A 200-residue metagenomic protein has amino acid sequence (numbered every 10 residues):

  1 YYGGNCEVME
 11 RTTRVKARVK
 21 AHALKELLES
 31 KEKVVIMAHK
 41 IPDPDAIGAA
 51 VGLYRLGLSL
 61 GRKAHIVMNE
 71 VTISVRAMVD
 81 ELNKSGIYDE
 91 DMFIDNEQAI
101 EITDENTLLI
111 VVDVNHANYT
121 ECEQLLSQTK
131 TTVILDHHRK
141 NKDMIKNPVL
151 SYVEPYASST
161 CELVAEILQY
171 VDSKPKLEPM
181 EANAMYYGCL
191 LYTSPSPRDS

Functional and structural regions predicted by a protein language model:
Y2-K31: Positively charged, low-complexity intrinsically disordered leader regions
V35-A99: Anionic-ligand anchoring segments at beta-strand to alpha-helix junctions in alpha/beta enzyme folds, i.e., glycine
D43, L53, I110, D136 (+1 more regions): Divalent metal-coordination and catalytic microenvironments
G52-S59, E162-Y170: Short glycine/serine- and small hydrophobic-enriched flexible loop segments
F93-N147: Active-site cofactor/cluster-binding pocket
K146-S158: Short beta-strand elements at the ligand-binding edges of bilobed clamshell
L163-Y170, A182-L191: Internal alpha/beta core interface subdomains
Y192-D199: Conserved small/polar residues in nucleotide/adenosyl-binding loops
